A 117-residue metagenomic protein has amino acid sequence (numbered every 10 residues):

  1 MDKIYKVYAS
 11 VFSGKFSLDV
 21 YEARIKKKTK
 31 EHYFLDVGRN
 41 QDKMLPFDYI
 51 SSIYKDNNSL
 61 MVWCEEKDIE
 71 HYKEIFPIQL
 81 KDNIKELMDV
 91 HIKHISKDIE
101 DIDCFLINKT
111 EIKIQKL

Functional and structural regions predicted by a protein language model:
M1-D2, K27-E31: Short, solvent-exposed coil/turn segments at beta-strand boundaries
M1-F16: Short coil-to-beta transition motif at edge beta-strands of beta-rich domains
Y5-K6, A23-K26, I50-I53: Assembly/interface hotspot detector across virion components, adhesins/toxins, and nucleic-acid enzymes
V11, T29-Y33, L60: Intrinsically disordered, low-complexity segments enriched in polar/charged small residues
F16-K28: Short beta-strand-centered aromatic/proline hotspots
K26, D36-G38, Q115: A structural detector for beta-sheet-dominated domains
K30-M44: Basic/aromatic-rich interaction segments and small domains that mediate binding to polyanionic partners
N40-L117: Intrinsically disordered, low-complexity, charged/polar segments
